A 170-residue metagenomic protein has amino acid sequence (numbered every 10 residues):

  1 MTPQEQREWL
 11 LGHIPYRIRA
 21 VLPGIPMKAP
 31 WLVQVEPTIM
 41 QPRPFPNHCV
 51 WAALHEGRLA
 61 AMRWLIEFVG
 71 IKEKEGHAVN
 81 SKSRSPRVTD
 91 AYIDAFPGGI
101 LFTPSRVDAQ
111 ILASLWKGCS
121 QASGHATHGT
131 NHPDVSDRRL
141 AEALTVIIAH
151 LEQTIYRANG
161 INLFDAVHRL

Functional and structural regions predicted by a protein language model:
M1-A53, I71-L170: Acidic, Ser/Thr/Gly/Pro-rich intrinsically disordered interaction regions
V50-G70: Short, well-structured hydrophobic secondary-structure segments
